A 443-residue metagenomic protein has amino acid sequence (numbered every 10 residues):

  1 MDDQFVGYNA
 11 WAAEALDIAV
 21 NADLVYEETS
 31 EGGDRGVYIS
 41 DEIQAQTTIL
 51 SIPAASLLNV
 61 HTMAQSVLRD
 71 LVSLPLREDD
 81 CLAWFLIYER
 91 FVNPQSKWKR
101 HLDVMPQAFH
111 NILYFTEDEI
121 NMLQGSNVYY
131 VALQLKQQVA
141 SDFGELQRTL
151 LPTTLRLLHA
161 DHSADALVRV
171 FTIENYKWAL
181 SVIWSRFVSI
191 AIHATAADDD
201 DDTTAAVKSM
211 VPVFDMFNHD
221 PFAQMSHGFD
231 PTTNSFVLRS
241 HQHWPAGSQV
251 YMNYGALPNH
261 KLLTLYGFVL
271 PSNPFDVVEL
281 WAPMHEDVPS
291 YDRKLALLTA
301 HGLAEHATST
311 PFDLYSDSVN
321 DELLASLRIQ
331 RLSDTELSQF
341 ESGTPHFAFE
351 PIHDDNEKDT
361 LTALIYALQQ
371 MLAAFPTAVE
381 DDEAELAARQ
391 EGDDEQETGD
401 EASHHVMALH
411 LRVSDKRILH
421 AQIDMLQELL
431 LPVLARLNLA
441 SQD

Functional and structural regions predicted by a protein language model:
D2-S56, H61-A64, R100-D443: Long, positively charged leader/targeting segments at protein N-termini
A64, L68-W84: Intrinsically disordered, low-complexity polar regions and short flexible loop motifs
L82-F85, F91-L102: N-terminal accessory alpha/beta regions
